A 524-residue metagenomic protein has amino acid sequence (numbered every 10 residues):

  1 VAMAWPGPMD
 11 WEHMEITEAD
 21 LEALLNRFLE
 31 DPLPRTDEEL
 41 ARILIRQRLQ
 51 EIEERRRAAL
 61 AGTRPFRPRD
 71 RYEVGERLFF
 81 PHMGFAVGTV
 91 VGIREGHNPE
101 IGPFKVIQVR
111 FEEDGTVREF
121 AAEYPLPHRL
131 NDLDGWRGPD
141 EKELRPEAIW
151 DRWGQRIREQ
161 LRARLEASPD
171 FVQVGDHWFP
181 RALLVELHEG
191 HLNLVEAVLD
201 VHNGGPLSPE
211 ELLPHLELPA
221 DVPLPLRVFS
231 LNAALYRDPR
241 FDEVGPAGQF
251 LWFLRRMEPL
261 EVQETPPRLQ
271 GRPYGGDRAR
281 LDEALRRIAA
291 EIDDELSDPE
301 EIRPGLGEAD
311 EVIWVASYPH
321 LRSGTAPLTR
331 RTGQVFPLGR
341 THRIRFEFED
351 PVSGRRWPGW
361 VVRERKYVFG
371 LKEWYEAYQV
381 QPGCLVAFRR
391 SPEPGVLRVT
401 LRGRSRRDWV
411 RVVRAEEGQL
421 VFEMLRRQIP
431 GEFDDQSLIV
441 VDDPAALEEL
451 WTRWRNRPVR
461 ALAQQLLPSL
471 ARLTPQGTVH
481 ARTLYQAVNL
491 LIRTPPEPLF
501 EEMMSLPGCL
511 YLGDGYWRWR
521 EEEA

Functional and structural regions predicted by a protein language model:
W5, W11, A23-L78, G135-W150: Mixed-charge, Lys/Arg-rich low-complexity intrinsically disordered regions
P6-E18, E22, E113-R158: Intrinsically disordered, low-complexity, charged/polar segments
A23-D31, V91-Y124: Basic/aromatic-rich interaction segments and small domains that mediate binding to polyanionic partners
P65-V91, H215, R343, C384-L385: Short coil-to-beta transition motif at edge beta-strands of beta-rich domains
F85-N98, R398-R402: Short beta-strand-centered aromatic/proline hotspots
V109-E141, R414-T483: Glycine- and charge-enriched low-complexity intrinsically disordered segments
R162-N193, P223-E283, P498-A524: Charged low-complexity interaction tracts in eukaryotic proteins
R181-E210, H215-P219, A234-Y236, E448-T478 (+1 more regions): Positively charged, polyanion-binding regions of nucleic-acid-associated proteins
